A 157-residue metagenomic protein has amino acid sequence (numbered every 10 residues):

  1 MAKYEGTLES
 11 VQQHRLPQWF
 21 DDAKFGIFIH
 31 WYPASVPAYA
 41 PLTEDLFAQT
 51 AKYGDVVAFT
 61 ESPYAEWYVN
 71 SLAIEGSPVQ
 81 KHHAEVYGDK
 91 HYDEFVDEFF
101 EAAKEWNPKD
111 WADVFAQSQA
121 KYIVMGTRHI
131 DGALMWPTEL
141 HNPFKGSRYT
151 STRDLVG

Functional and structural regions predicted by a protein language model:
M1-G157: Mature catalytic domains of secreted/periplasmic carbohydrate-active enzymes
